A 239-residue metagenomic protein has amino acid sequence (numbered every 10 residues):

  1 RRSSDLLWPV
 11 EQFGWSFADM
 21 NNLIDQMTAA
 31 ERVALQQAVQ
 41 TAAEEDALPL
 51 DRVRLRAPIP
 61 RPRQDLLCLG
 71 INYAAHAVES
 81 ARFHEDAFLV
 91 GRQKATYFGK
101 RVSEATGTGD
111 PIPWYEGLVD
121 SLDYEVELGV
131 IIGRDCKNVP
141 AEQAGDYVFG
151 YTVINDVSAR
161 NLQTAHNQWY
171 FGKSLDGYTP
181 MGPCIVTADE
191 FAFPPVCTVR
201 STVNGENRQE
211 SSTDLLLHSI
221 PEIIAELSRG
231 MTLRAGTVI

Functional and structural regions predicted by a protein language model:
R1-G91, A95: N-terminal non-catalytic cap/leader segment that marks the start of a structured domain
R32-Q37, L48-R54, P58, H76 (+1 more regions): Catalytic-pocket segment enriched in acidic/His residues
R56-P58, E85-F88, P113-L122, C136-Q143 (+2 more regions): A generic local secondary-structure boundary/capping motif
P62-Q64, R92-A95, R101, G117-V119 (+4 more regions): Short coil/turn connectors at secondary-structure junctions
V78-A81, T108-P111, G117, N138-A144 (+3 more regions): A short secondary-structure junction signal
A87-K100, Q143-F171, L175-D176, L216-S219: Flexible glycine-rich active-site/ligand-binding loops centered on an Asp-His dyad
T106-F149, I154-S158: Non-heme Fe(II) oxygenase catalytic core, chiefly the N-lobe of the double-stranded beta-helix
